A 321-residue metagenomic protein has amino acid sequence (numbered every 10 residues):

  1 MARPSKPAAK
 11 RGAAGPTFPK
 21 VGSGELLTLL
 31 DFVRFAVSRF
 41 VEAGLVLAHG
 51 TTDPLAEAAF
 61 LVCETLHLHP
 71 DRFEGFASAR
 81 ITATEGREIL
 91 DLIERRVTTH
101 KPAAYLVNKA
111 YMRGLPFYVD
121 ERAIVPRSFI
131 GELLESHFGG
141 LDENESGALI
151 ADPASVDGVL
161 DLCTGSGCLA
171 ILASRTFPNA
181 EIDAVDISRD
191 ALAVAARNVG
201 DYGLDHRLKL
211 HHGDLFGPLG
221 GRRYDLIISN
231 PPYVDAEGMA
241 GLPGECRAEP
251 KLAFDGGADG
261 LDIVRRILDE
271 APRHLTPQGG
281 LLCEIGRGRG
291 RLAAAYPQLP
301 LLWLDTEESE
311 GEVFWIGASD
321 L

Functional and structural regions predicted by a protein language model:
M1-A2, L45-V46, S188, D205: Intrinsic low-complexity, intrinsically disordered or marginally ordered coil/linker segments
S5-R113: N-terminal auxiliary segments of SAM/dcSAM-dependent transferases
G44-T51, E145-I150, P218: Short helix-to-loop capping/linker segments positioned immediately adjacent to catalytic or ligand/cofactor-binding
P54, A123, G260: Short, conserved glycine- and acidic-residue-centered signature motifs in active-site or ligand-binding loops
L61, H100, I130, L169 (+3 more regions): Residue-level signal for inorganic ion chemistry
F76-A79, A83, R87-N179, S188-V194: SAM-dependent Rossmann-like transferase core, predominantly class I methyltransferases with a strong bias toward
E135, G139-G140, N179-E181, V185-L321: S-adenosylmethionine
